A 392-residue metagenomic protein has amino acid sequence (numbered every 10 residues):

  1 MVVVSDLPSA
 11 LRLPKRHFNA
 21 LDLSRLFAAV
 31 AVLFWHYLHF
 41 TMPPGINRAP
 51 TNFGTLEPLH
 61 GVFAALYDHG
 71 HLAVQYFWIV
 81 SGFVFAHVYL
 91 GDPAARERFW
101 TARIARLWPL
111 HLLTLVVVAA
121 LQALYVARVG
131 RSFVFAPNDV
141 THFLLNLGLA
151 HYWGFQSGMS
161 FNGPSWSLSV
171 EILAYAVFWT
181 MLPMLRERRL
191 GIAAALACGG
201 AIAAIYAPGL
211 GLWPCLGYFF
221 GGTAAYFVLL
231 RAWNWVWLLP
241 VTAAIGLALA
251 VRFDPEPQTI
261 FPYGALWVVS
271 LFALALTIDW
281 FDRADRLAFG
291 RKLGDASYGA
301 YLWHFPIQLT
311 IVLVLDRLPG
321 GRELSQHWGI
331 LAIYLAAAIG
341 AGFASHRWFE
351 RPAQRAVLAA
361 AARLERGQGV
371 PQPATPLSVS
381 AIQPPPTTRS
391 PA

Functional and structural regions predicted by a protein language model:
V2-A20, F34-G70, H87-P93, E97-R98 (+6 more regions): Alpha-helical transmembrane segments in multi-pass integral membrane proteins
L23-L26, H69, I172, A176 (+1 more regions): Hydrophobic alpha-helical transmembrane bundles that constitute the permease/transmembrane domains of multi-pass
S24-L38, W108-R128, S297-F305: Hydrophobic alpha-helical membrane-insertion segments
P50-H69, L107-V170, A176, A265-I278: Membrane-interface helix-loop-helix regions
F77, V84-L90, L107, L147-Y206 (+1 more regions): Hydrophobic alpha-helical segments with transmembrane-like composition
R96, W100-W108: Interfacial transmembrane-helix starts/ends
A359-A392: Extracellular/periplasmic envelope-modification machinery, especially enzymes that add or remove acyl/ester groups on
